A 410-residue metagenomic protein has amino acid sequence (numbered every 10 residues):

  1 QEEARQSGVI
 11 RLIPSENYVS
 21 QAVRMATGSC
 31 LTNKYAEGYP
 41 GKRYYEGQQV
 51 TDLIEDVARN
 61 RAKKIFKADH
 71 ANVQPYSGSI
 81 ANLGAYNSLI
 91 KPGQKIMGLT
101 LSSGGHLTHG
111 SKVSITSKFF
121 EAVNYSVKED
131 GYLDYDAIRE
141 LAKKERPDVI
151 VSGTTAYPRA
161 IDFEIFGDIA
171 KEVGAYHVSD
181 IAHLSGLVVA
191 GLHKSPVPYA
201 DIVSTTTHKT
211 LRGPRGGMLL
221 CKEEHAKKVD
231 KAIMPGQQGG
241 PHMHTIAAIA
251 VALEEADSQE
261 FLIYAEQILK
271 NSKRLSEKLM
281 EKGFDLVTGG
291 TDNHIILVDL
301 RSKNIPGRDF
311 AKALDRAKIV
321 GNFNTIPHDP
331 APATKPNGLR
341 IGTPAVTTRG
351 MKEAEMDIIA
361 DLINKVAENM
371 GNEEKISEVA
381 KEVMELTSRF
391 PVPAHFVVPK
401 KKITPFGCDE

Functional and structural regions predicted by a protein language model:
Q1-V57, D168, T387-S388, V392-E410: N-terminal glycine-rich, Lys/His-bearing helix-loop that initiates the first secondary-structure elements of many
E2-G8, K34-P40, P147, A226-K231 (+4 more regions): Short acidic (Asp/Glu) and glycine-rich catalytic loops that position anionic groups and cofactors
V9, P40-G41, H70, G240-M243 (+5 more regions): Flexible, glycine/charged-enriched surface loops at secondary-structure junctions
L12-S15, A232-G240, T348-G350: A short glycine-threonine-serine/GTX helix/turn-capping micro-motif
V57-G283: Conserved PLP-enzyme active-site core in the AAT-like
E129-G131, E255-D257, S302-N304, A345-G350 (+1 more regions): A generic structural motif
K270-N271, A333-E410: PLP-dependent enzyme catalytic core of the Aspartate aminotransferase-like
D285-G350, K400-D409: Conserved PLP-binding catalytic core of the aspartate aminotransferase-like
